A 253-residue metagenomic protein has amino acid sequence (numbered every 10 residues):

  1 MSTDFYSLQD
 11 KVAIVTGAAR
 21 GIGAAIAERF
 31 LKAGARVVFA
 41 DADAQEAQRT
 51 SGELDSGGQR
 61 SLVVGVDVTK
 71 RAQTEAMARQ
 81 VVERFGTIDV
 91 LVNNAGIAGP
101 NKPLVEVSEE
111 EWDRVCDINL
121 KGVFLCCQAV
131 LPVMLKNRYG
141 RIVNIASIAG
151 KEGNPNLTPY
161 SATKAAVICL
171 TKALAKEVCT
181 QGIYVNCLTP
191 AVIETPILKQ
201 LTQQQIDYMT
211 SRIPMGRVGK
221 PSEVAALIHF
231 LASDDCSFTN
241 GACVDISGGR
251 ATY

Functional and structural regions predicted by a protein language model:
S2-F5, A98-N101, E152, H229 (+1 more regions): Short C-terminal tail/terminal secondary-structure segment of NAD(P)H-dependent dehydrogenase/reductase domains
A44-Q45, G65-M77, E109, S222-E223: The beta1-alpha1 cofactor-binding region of Rossmann-like NAD(H)/NADP(H)-dependent oxidoreductases
K102-L104, E111-D113, L198, M209: Substrate-binding pocket helix/loop in short-chain dehydrogenase/reductase
V105-F124, Y139, V143, V167 (+1 more regions): Catalytic Tyr-X3-Lys loop
C127, T163, T171: Active-site helix of classical SDR
P132, K176-T180: Alpha-helical segment proximal to the catalytic Tyr-Lys
S147: Residue(s) in the substrate-gating loop at a strand-loop-helix junction that position the organic substrate next
T180, C187, M209-D235, T239 (+1 more regions): C-terminal helical subdomain
